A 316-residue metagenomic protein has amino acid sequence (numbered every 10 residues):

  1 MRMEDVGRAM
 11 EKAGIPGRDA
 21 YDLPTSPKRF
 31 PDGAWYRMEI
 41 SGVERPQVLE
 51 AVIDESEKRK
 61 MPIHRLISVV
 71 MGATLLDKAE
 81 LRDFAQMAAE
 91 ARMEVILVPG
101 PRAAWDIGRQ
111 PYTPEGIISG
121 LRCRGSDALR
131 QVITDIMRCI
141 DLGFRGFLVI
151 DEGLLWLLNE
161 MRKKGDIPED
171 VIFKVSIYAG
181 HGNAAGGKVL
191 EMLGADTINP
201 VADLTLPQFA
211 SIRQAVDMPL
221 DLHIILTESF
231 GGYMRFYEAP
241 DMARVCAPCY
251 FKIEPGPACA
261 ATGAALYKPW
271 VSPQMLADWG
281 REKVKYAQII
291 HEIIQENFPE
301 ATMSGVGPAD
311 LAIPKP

Functional and structural regions predicted by a protein language model:
M1-F144, V149-H181, L206-P316: Active-site pocket-lining/capping segments in soluble small-molecule metabolic enzymes
F147, A195-V201: Conserved catalytic-core segments centered on acid/base and nucleophilic motifs
G182-G186: Short, glycine/polar-rich helix-capping loops at beta-to-alpha or helix-loop-helix junctions that flank or form
